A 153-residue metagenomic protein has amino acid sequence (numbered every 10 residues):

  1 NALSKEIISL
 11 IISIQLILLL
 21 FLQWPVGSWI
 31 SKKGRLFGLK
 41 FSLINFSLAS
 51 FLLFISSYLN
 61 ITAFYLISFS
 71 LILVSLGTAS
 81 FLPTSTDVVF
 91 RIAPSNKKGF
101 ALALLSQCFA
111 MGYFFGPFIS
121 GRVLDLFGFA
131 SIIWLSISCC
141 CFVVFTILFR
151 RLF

Functional and structural regions predicted by a protein language model:
K5, S95-L105: Loop-to-transmembrane helix entry/capping segments in MFS-fold secondary transporters and related SLC/MFSD carriers
L10-L19, F109: Transmembrane alpha-helical segments of major facilitator superfamily
F21-R35, L124: Helix-to-loop junctions at the C-terminal end of transmembrane segments in multipass secondary transporters
K32-I44: Cytoplasmic membrane-interface "Motif A"-like loop-to-helix N-cap segments of 12-TM Major Facilitator Superfamily
N45-N60: C-terminal ends and interior cores of transmembrane alpha-helices in multi-pass membrane transporters/permeases
F64-S80: Hydrophobic core of transmembrane alpha-helices in multi-pass small-molecule transporters, especially MFS/SLC-type
S80-A93: Intracellular juxtamembrane helix-capping segments at the cytosolic ends of symmetry-related transmembrane helices
R122-C140: A membrane-interface helix-boundary motif in multi-pass transporters
